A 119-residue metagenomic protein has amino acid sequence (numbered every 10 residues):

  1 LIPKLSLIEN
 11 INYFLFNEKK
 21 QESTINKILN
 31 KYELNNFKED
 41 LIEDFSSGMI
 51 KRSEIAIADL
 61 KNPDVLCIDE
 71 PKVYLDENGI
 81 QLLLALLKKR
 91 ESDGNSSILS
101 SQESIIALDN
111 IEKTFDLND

Functional and structural regions predicted by a protein language model:
P3-E18: Q-loop/switch helix immediately C-terminal to the Walker
N12, E22-F37: Conserved ABC ATPase "signature" region
L41-G48: Conserved ABC ATPase signature
I55: Hydrophobic anchor residue at the start of the ABC signature
L66-E70: Catalytic Walker B motif of ABC-type/P-loop ATPase nucleotide-binding domains
E77-G79: Helix N-cap at the start of a conserved alpha-helix in ABC-type nucleotide-binding domains
S100-E103: H-loop/switch region of ABC-family ATPase nucleotide-binding domains
